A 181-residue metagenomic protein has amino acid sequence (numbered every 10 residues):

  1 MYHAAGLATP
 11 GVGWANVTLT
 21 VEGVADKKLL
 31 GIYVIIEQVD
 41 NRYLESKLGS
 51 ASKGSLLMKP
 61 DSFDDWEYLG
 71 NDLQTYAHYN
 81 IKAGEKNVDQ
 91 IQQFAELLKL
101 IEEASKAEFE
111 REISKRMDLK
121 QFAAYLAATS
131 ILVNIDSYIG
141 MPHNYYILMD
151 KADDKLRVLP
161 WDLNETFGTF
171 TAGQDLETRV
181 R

Functional and structural regions predicted by a protein language model:
M1-R181: Phosphate/dinucleotide-binding and metal-coordinating scaffold of catalytic cores in nucleotide-dependent enzymes
